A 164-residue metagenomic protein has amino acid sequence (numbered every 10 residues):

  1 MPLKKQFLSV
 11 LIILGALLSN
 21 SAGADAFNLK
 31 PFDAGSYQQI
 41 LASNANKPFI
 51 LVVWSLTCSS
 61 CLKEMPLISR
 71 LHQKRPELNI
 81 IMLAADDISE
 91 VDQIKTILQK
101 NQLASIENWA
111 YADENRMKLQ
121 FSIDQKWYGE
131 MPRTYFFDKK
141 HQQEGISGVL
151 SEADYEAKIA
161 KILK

Functional and structural regions predicted by a protein language model:
M1-K4: N-terminal secretory signal peptides that target proteins for export/translocation
S9-L18: Bacterial N-terminal signal peptides
N20-A42: N-terminal "domain-start" segment that seeds a small globular fold
S43-S59: Short active-site neighborhood of thiol/selenol oxidoreductases, capturing the structured segment around
A45-F49, P76-N79, A104-I106: Loop/turn elements at helix/coil->beta-strand transitions in domains of secreted/extracellular proteins
M65-Q102, R116-L119: Structural microenvironment flanking redox-active thiols in thiol-disulfide oxidoreductases
K100-M131: Short, internal strand/loop/helix patches that form the active-site neighborhood or redox-interaction surface
R133-K164: Thiol-/selenol-based redox modules, centered on thioredoxin-like and closely related oxidoreductase domains
